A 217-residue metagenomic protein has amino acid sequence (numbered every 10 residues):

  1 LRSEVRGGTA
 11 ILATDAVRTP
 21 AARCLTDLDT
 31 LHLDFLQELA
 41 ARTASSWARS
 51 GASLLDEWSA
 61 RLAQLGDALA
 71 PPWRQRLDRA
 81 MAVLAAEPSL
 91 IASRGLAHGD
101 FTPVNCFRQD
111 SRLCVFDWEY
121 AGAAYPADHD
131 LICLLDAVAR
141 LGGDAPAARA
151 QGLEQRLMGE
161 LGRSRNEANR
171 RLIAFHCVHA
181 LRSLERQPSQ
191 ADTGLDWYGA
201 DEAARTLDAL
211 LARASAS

Functional and structural regions predicted by a protein language model:
L1-A48: ATP-binding pocket architecture of kinase catalytic cores
G8, G199-S217: Regulatory N- and C-terminal appendages and interdomain linkers associated with kinase/kinase-like NTP transferase
T9-I11, M158-L172: Extended charged low-complexity segments that act as oligomerization/scaffolding linkers
T19-T26, G122-A123, G142-D144: Short, polar/flexible loop-turn hinges at active-site or ligand-entry regions and domain interfaces
A22, T43-A44, E167-H176, L210-A214: Phosphate/pyrophosphate-binding loops and the adjoining catalytic core of nucleotide-dependent enzymes
S45-H98: An alpha-helical support segment within catalytic cores of ATP-dependent transferases
A85-H129: Active-site acidic catalytic loop and adjacent metal/ATP-binding pocket of ATP-dependent phosphoryl transfer enzymes
D128-G162, H176-D192: Active-site activation/catalytic loop segments of kinase-like enzymes and analogous catalytic loops in related
